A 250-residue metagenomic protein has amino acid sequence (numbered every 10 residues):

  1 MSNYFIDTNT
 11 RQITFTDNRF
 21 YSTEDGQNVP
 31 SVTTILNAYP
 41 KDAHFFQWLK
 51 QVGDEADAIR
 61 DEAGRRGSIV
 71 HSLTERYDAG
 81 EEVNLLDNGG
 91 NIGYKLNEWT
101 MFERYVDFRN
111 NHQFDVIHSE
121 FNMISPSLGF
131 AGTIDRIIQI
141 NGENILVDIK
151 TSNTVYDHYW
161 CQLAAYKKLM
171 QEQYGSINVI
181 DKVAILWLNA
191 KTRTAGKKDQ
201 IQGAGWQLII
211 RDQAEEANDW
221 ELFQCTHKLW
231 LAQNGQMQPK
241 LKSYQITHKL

Functional and structural regions predicted by a protein language model:
M1-A131: Metal-dependent nuclease catalytic cores that hydrolyze phosphodiester bonds in DNA/RNA, characterized by
K95-L96, F121-C225, W230-T247: Nucleic-acid nuclease catalytic cores
